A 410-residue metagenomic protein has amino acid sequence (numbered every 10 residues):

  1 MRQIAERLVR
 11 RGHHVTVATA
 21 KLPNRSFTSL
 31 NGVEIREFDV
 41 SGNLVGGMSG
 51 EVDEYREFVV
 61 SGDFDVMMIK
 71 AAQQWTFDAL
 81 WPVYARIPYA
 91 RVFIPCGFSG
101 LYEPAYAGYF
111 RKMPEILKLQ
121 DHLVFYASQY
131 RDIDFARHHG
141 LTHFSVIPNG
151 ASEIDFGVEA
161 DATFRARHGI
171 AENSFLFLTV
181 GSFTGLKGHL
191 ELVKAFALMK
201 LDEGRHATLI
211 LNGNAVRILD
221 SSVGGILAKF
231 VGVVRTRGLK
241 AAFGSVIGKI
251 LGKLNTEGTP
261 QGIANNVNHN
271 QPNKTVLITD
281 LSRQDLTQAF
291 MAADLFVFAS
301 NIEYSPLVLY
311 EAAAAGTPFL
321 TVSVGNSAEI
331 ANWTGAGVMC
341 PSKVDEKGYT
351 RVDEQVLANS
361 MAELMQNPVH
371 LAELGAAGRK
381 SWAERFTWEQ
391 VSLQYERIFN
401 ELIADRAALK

Functional and structural regions predicted by a protein language model:
M1-P23, N31-E34, P88-Y89, K118 (+2 more regions): N-terminal subdomain of nucleotide-sugar transferases
E54, G157-I170: A short helix/loop element that forms part of the nucleotide-sugar donor recognition site in Leloir-type
Y106, M113-F156, G188: A short, active-site helix/loop in glycosyltransferases that binds the activated sugar's phosphate group
V124, I170-K187, V193-L198, I210-N212 (+1 more regions): Conserved donor-binding/catalytic core segment of Leloir-type glycosyltransferases
G213, S222-Q284: Nucleotide-activated donor-binding/catalytic signature segment of Leloir-type glycosyltransferases, i.e., the conserved
D280, Q288-A293: Short alpha-helical donor nucleotide-sugar binding micro-motif in glycosyltransferases
N301: Aromatic "clamp/platform" in nucleotide-sugar-dependent glycosyltransferases that forms part of the donor/acceptor
A328-E363, H370: Change "using UDP/GDP/dTDP sugars" to "using nucleotide sugars
